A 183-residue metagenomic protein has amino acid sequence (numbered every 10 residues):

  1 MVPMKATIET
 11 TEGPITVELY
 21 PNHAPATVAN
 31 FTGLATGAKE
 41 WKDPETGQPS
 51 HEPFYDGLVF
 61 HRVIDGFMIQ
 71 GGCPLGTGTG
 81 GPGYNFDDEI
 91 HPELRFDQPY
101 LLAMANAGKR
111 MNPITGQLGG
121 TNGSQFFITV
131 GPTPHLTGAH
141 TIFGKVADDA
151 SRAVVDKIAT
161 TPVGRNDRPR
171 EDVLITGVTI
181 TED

Functional and structural regions predicted by a protein language model:
M1-D183: Cyclophilin-like peptidyl-prolyl cis-trans isomerases
